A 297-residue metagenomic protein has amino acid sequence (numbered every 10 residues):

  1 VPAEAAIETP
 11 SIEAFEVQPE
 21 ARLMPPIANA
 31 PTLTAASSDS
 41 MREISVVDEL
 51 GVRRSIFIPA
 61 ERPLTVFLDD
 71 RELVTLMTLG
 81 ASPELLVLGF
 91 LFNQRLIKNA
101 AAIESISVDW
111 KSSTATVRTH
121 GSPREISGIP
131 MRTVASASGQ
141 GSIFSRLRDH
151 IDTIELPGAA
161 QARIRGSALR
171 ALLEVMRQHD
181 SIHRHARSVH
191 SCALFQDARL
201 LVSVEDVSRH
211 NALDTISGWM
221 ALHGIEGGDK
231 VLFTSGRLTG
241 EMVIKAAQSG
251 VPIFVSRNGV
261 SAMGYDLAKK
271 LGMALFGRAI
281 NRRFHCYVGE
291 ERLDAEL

Functional and structural regions predicted by a protein language model:
V1-L23: N-terminal amphipathic/basic-hydrophobic helices that include classical n-h-c signal peptides and signal-anchor
P25-Q196, V202-S203: Intrinsically disordered, low-complexity regions enriched in acidic/Ser/Thr/Pro/Gln residues
L88-F90, L96-N99, V108-D109, S138-G141 (+5 more regions): Short, surface-exposed linear patches
H179-I225, V231-L232: Histidine/lysine/aspartate-rich catalytic loop segments that bind and position anionic ligands
R209-A295: Feature captures the catalytic cores and cofactor-binding loops of soluble hydro-lyases/lyases that act on carboxylate
